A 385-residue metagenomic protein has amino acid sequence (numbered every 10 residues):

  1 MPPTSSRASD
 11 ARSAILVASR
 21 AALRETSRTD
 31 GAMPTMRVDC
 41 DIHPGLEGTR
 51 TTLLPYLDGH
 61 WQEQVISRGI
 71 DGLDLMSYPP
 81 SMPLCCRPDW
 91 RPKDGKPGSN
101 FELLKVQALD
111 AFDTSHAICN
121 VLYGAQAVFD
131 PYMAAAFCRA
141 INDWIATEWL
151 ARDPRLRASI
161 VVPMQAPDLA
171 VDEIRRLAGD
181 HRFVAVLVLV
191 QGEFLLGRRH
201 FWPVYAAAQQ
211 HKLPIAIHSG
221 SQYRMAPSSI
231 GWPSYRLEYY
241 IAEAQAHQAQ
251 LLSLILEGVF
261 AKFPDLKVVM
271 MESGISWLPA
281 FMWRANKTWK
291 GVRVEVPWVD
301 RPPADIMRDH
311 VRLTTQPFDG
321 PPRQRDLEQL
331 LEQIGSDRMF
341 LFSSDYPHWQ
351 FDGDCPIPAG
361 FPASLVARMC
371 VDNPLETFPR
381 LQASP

Functional and structural regions predicted by a protein language model:
P2-P385: Helix-coil boundary/capping segments in enzymes
